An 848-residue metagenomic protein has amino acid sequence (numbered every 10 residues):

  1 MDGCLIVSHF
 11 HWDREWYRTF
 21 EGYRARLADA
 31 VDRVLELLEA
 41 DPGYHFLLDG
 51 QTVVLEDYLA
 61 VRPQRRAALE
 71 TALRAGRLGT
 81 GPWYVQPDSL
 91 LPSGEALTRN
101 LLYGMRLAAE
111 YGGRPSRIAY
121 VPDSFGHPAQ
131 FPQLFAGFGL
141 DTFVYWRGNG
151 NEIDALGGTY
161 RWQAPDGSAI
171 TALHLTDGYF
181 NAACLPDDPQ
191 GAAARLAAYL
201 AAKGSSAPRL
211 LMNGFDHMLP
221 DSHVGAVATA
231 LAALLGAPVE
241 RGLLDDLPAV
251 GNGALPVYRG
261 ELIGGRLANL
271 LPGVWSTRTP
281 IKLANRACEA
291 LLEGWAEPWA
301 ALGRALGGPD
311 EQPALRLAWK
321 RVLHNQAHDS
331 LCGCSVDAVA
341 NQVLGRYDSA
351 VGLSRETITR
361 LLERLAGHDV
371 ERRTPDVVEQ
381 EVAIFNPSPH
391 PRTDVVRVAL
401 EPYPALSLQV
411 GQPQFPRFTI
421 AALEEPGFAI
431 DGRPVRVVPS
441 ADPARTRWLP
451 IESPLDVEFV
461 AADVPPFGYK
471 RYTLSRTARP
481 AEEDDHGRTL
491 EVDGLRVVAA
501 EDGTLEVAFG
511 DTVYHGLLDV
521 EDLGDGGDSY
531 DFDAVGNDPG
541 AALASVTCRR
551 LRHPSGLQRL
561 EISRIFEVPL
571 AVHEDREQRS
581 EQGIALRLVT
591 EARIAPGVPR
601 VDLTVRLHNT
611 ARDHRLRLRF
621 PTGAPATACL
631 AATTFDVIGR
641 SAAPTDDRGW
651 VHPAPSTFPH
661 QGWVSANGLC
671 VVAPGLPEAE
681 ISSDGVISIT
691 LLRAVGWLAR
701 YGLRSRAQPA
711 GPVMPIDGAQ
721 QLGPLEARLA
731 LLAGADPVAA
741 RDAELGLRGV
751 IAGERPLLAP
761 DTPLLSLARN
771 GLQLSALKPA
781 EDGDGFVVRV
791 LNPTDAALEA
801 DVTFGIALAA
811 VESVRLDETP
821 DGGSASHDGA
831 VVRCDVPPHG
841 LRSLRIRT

Functional and structural regions predicted by a protein language model:
M1-E95, R99, L107-Y111, L140 (+2 more regions): N-terminal catalytic cores of secreted or lumenal carbohydrate-active enzymes
M1-H45, A182-D246, E261, H324 (+2 more regions): Terminal accessory/targeting
S8, F46-D57, V61, A136 (+7 more regions): C-terminal domain-boundary segment and adjacent tail
F10-L27, D49-Y58, G81-T98, R114-G126 (+4 more regions): The substrate-binding groove and active-site-proximal loops of carbohydrate-active enzymes, especially glycoside
P63-P82, P132-A155, Y160-T171: Acidic, His- and aromatic-enriched active-site or binding-groove loops in soluble protein domains that engage sugars
T98-L140, R195-L210: CE4/NodB-like, metal-dependent polysaccharide N-deacetylase domain that modifies extracellular/periplasmic N-acetylated
F131-L134, G158, H174, A183-L185 (+8 more regions): C-terminal (or distal) subdomains of carbohydrate-active enzymes
G253-H368, V378, A740-G753: Metal- or metallocofactor-binding catalytic centers and their adjacent structured scaffolds across diverse enzyme
